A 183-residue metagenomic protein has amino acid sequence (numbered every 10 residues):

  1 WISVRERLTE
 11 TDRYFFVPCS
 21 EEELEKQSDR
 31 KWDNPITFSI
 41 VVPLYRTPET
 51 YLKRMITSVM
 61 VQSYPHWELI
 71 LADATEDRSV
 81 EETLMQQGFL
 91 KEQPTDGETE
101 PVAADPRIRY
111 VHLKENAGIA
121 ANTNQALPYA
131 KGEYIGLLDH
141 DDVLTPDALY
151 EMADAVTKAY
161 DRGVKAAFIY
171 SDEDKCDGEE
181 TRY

Functional and structural regions predicted by a protein language model:
W1-M60: N-proximal low-complexity "stem/linker" segments adjacent to membrane-targeting elements
V42, L71-A72, I169-D172: Short beta-strand segments
M60-H112: Acidic donor-binding segment of Leloir-type glycosyltransferases
L113-A130: Glycine-rich, basic loop-to-helix element that forms the pyrophosphate-binding segment of sugar-nucleotide handling
K131, T145-P146: GHKL-family ATP-binding catalytic core of two-component histidine kinases
I135: Short aromatic/hydrophobic "clamp" motif used to bind/position activated sugar donors
D139-V143, D172: The conserved acidic donor/metal-binding loop of glycosyltransferases
D147-Y183: Conserved donor NDP-sugar-binding/catalytic core segment of glycosyltransferases
